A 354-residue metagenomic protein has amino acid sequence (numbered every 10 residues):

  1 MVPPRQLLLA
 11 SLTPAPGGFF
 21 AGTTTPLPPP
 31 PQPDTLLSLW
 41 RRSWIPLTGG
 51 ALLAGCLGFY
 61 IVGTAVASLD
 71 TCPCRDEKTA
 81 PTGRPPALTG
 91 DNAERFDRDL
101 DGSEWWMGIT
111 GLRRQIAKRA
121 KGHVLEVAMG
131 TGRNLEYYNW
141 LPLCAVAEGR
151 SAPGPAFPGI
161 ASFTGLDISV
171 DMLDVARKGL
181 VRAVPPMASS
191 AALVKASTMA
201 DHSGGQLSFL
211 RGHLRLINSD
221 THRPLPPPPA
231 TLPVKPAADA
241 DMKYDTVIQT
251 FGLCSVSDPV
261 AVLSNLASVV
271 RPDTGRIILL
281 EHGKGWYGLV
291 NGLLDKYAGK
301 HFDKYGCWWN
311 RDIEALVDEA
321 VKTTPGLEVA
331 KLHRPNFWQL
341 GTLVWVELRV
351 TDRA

Functional and structural regions predicted by a protein language model:
V2-A87, N265-S268, P335, A354: Terminal single-pass membrane anchor helices
G55-G122, R133-Y137, N291-D295: Conserved class I S-adenosyl-L-methionine
D97, G102-S103, I278-W345: C-terminal alpha-helical "lid/dimerization" subdomain adjacent to the S-adenosyl-L-methionine
H123-P227: Class I SAM-dependent methyltransferase SAM/SAH-binding core
L166, T250, L280-E281: Alpha/beta-hydrolase-fold catalytic nucleophile elbow
P227, K235-P259: A short SAM/SAH-binding and catalytic strip from SAM-dependent methyltransferases
V260-T274: A short glycine-rich, Lys/Arg-flanked "PGG" loop and its adjoining helix->strand segment in the class I
W345-A354: C-terminal lobe and adjacent flexible extensions of AdoMet/dcAdoMet transferase-like proteins
